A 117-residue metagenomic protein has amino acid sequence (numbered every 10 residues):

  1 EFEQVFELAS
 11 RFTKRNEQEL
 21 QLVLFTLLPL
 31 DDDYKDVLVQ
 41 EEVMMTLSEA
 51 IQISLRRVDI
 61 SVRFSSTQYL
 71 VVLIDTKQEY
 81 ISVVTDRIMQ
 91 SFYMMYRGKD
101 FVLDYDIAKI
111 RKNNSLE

Functional and structural regions predicted by a protein language model:
E1-S10, K14-L24, L28-Q52, V62-S65 (+2 more regions): Conserved long alpha-helical elements within nucleotide-processing catalytic cores of c-di-GMP signaling and class III
F12, I53-V58, Q90-D100: Short catalytic/binding micro-motifs of nucleotide second-messenger systems
F12, Y34, Y69, Y80 (+2 more regions): Sequence-level detector for tyrosine residue identity
Q21, D59-I74, R97-E117: A short glycine-enriched loop-to-beta-strand structural element that forms part of the catalytic core of nucleotide
L38-V39, T85-I88, M94-Y96, D104-D106: Short, intrinsically disordered/low-complexity patches at protein termini and at juxtamembrane boundaries
